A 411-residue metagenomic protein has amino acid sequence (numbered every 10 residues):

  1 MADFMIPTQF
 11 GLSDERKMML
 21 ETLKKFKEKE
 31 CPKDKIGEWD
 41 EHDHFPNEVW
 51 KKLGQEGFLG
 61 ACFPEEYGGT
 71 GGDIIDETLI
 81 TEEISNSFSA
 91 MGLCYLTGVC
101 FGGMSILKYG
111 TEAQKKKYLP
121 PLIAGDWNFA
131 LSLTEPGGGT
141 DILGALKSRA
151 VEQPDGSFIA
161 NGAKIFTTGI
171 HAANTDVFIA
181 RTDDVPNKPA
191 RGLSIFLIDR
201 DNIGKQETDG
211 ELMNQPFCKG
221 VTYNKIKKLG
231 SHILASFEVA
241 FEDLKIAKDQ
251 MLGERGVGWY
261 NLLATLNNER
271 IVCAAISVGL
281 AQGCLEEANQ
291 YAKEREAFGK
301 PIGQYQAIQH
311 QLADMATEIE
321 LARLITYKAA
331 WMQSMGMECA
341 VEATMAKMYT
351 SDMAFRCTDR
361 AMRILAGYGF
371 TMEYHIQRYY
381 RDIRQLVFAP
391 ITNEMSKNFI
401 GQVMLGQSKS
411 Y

Functional and structural regions predicted by a protein language model:
M1-T97, Y109-Q114, P121-D126, E152-F158 (+3 more regions): Alpha-helical interface subdomain recognition
G57, I80-S85, I179-R181, I198-N202 (+2 more regions): Short Ser/Thr-interspersed hydrophobic loop/turn segments at strand-loop and sheet-helix junctions that line or gate
G103-Y109, L131-S132, P186: Flexible, glycine-rich active-site loops centered on histidine and acidic residues that chelate a metal or position
G125-T134: A short, Trp-centered hydrophobic/proline-enriched beta-strand micro-motif
A130, K147-R149, T175-I179, I195-L197 (+1 more regions): Conserved hydrophobic/aromatic beta-strand scaffold that supports enzyme active sites
G137-D141, F166-G169, V185-N187, K227-A235: Short Gly/Pro-enriched turn/cap motifs at secondary-structure boundaries
A145, G204-D243: Flexible, small-/acidic-enriched active-site or ligand-binding loops
S157, N161-V221: A short core secondary-structure module
